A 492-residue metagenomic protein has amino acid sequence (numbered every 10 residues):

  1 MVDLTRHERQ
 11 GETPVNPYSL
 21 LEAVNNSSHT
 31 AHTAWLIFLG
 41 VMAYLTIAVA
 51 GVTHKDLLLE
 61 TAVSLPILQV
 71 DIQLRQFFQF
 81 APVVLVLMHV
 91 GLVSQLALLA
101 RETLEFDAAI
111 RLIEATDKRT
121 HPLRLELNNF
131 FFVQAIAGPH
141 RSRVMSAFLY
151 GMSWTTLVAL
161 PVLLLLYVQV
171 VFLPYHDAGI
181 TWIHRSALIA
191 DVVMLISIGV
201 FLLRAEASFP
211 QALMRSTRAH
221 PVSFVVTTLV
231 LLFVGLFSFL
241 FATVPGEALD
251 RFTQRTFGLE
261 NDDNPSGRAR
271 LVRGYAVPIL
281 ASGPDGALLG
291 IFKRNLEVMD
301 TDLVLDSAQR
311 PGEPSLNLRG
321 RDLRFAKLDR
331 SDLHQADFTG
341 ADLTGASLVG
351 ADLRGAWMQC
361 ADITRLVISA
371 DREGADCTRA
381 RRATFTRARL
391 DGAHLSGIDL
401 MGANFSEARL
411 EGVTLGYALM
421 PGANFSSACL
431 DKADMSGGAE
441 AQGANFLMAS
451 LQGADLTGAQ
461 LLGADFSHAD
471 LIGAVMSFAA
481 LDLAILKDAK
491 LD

Functional and structural regions predicted by a protein language model:
S19-N26, A62-A81, R141-A147, P174-I189 (+1 more regions): Membrane-interface segments at the starts/ends of alpha-helical transmembrane spans
L21-M42, A147-S153, F224-V226: Alpha-helical transmembrane segments and their helix-start/interface "positive-inside/aromatic belt" motifs in integral
V41-L45, F77-E105: Hydrophobic alpha-helical membrane-embedded segments
I47-S64, L165-L173: Membrane-helix interface motif
V83, L149-S208: Membrane-embedded alpha-helical segments of integral membrane proteins
L99-L149: Charge-rich cytosolic interhelical loops and cytosolic tails of multi-pass membrane proteins
M214-E247: Internal/C-terminal transmembrane anchor helices
R255-D492: Tandem repeat scaffolds
